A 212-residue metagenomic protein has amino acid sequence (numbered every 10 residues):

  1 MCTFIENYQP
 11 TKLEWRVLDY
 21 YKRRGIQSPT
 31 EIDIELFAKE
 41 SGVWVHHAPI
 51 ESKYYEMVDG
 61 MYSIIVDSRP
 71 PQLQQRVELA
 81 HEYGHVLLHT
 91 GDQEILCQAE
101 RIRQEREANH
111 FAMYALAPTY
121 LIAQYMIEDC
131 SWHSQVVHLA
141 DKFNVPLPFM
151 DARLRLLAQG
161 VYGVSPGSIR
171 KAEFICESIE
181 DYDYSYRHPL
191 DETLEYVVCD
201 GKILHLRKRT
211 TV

Functional and structural regions predicted by a protein language model:
M1-V212: Active-site hotspot residues in diverse enzymes, especially metal/ion-binding acidic/histidine motifs
